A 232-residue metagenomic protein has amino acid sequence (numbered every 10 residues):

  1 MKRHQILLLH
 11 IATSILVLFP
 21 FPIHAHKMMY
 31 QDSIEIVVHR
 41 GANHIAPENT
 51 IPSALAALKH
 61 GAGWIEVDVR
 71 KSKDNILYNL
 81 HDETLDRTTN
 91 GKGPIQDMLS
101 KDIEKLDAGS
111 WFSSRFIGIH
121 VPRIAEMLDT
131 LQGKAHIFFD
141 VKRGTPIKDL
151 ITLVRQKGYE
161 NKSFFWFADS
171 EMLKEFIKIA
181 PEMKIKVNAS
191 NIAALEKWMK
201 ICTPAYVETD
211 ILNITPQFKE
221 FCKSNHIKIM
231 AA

Functional and structural regions predicted by a protein language model:
M1-R3: N-terminal secretory signal peptides that target proteins for export/translocation
Q5, H10, F21-A232: Phosphate-group recognition and catalysis centered on beta-loop-alpha active-site segments
T13-V17: Hydrophobic core
